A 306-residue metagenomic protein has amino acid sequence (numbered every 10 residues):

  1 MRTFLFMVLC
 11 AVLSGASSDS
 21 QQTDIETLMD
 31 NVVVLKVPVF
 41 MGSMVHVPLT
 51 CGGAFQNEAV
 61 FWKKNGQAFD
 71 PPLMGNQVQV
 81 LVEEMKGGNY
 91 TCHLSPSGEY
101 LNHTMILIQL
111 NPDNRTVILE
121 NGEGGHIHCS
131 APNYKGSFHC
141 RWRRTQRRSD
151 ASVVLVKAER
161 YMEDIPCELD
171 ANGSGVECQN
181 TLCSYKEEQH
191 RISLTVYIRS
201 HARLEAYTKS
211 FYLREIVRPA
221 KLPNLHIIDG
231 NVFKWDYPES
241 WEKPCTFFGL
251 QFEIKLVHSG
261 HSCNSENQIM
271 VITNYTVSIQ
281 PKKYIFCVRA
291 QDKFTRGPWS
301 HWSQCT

Functional and structural regions predicted by a protein language model:
M1-L35, G52-K63, N89-T91, G98: N-terminal Sec-dependent signal peptide, specifically the hydrophobic helical h-region
S14-D30, I108-N121, S210-A220: Proline/serine/threonine-rich low-complexity linkers at boundaries of modular beta-sandwich domains
G53-K64, F138, S149-E159, C245-G260: Solvent-exposed loop segments of extracellular immunoglobulin-like
K64-N76, C167-E177, S262-I272: Short beta-strand segments within Ig-like beta-sandwich modules, predominantly Fibronectin type-III
M85-E99, T181-Y207, N274-P298: Beta-strand-rich modules
L101-N111, H201-V217, Q291-T306: Extracellular fibronectin type III
L119-H190, I198-A202: Solenoidal tandem-repeat scaffolds enriched in leucines and small polar residues
G136-R148, D229-F248: Conserved aromatic anchor
